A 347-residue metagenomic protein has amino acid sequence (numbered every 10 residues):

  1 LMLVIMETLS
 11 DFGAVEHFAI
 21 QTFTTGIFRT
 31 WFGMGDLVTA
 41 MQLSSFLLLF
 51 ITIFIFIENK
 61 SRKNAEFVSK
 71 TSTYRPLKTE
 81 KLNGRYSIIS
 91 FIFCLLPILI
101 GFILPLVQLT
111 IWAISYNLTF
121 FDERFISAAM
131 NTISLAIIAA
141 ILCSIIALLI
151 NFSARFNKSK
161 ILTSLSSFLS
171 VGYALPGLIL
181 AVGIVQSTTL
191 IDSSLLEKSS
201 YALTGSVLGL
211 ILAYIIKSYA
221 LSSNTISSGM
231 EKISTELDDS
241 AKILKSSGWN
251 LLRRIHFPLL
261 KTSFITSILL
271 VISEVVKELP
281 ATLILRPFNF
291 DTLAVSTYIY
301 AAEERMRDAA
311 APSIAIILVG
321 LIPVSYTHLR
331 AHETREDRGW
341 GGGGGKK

Functional and structural regions predicted by a protein language model:
L1, K78-K81, K158-S166, G209 (+2 more regions): Amphipathic cytosolic juxtamembrane alpha-helices at the membrane-cytosol interface of multi-pass membrane transporters
L1-L9, I92-L99, I216, S223-I226 (+2 more regions): Transmembrane alpha-helices
F12-T52, N83-S87, W112-E123, V276 (+1 more regions): Interhelical loop and adjacent transmembrane-helix boundary motif in polytopic membrane transport permeases
V15-Q21, R75-T79, S115, F121-I126 (+4 more regions): Membrane-interfacial helix termini and adjacent extracytoplasmic/periplasmic loops of multi-pass transporters
N59-K63, A139-L169, L237, L251-I255 (+1 more regions): Transmembrane-helix boundary motif in ABC transporter permease subunits
G84-F93, L149-I184, G343: Cytoplasmic-entry segments and transmembrane alpha-helices of multi-pass inner-membrane transporters
I98-F156, F168: Phosphate-binding active sites in nucleotide-utilizing proteins
A241, T327-T334, K347: Conserved small/polar residues in nucleotide/adenosyl-binding loops
